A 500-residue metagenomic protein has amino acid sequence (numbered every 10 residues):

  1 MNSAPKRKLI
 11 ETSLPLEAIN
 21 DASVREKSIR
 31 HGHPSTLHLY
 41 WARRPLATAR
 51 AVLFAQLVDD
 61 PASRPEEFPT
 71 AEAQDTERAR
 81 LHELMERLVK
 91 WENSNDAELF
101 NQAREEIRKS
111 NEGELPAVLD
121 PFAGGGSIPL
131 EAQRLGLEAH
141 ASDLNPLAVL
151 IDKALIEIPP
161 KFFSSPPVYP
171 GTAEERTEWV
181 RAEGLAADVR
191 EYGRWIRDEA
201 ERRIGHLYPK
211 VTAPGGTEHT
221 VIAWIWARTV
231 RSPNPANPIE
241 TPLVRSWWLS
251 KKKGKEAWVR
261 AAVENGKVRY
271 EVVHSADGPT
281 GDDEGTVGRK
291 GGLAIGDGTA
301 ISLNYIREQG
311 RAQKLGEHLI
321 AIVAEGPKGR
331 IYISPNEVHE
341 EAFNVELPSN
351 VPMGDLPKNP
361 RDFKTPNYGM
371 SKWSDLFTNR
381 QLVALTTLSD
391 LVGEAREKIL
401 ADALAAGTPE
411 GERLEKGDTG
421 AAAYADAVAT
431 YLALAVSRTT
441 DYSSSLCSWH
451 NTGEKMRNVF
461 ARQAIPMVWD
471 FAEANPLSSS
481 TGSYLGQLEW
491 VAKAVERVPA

Functional and structural regions predicted by a protein language model:
N2-L119, P129, Q133-A500: Nucleic-acid modification enzymes, centered on SAM-dependent nucleic-acid methyltransferases
F122: Conserved glycine-centered beta->alpha loop in an early N-terminal alpha/beta scaffold
G125: Conserved SAM/SAH-binding loop
